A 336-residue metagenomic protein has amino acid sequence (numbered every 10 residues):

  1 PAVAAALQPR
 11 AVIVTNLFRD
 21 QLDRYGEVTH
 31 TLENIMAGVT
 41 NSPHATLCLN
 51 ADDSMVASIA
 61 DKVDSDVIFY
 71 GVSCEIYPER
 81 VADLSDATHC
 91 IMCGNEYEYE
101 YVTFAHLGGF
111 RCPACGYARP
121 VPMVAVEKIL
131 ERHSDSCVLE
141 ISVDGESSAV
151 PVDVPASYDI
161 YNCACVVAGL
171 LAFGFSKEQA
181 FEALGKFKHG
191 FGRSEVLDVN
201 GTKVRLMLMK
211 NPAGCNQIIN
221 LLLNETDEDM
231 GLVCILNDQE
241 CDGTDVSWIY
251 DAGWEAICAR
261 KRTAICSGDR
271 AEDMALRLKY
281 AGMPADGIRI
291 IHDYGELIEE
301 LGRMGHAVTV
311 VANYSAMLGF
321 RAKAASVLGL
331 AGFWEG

Functional and structural regions predicted by a protein language model:
P1-Y101: Flexible active-site lid/hinge loop adjacent to a nucleotide/diphosphate and Mg2+-phosphate binding pocket
A2-A4, D23-R24, A57-A60, E79 (+6 more regions): Short glycine-/acidic-enriched loop or helix-start segments at secondary-structure transitions that form or flank
T15, C48, N162, V166 (+2 more regions): Residue-level signal for inorganic ion chemistry
G26, G94, V143-S147, G201: Residue-level detection of beta-strand-connecting loop/turn positions
D52-M55, S73-I76, R119, L130 (+3 more regions): Glycine-rich beta-alpha junction loops
C74-D135, D153: Cys/His-rich short segments
A87-G94, F104-Y117, A168-K177, E182-G336: ATP-dependent carboxylate-amine ligase
A114-G192, V196: Long, charge-rich boundary regions
